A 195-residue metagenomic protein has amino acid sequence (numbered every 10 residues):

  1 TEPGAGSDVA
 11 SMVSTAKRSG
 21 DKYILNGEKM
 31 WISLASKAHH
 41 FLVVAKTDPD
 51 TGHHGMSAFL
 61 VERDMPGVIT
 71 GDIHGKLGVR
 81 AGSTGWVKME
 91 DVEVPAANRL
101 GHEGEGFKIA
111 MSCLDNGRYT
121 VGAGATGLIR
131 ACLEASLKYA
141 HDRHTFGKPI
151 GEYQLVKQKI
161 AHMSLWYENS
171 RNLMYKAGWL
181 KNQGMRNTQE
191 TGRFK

Functional and structural regions predicted by a protein language model:
T1-R18: A gly/ser-rich beta-alpha-beta helix-loop segment of oxidoreductase catalytic cores
P3-A5, M30-S36, V79, N116-T120: Glycine-rich phosphate/pyrophosphate-binding beta-alpha loops
S7-A10, L34-H39, G52-G55, R80-G82 (+1 more regions): Short glycine/proline-enriched turns and hinge-like loops at secondary-structure junctions
S11, D64-P95: Flexible, small-/acidic-enriched active-site or ligand-binding loops
S14-N26, P49-D50: Internal mixed beta-strand/loop scaffold within catalytic domains of large alpha/beta enzymes
K17, V43-K46, L60-E62, K88-E90 (+1 more regions): Short beta-strand-to-turn element immediately C-terminal to the catalytic PLP-Schiff-base lysine in fold type I
R18-Y23, W86-D91, A96, H102-K195: Alpha-helical interface subdomain recognition
N26-T70: A short core secondary-structure module
